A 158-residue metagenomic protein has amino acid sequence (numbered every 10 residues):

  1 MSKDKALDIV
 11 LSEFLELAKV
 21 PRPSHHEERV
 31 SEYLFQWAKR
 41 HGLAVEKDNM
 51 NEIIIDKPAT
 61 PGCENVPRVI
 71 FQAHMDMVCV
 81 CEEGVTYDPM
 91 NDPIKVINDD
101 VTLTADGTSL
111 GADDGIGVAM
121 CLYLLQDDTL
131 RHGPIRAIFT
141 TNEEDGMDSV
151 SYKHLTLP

Functional and structural regions predicted by a protein language model:
S2-V101: Acidic/His- and Gly-rich active-site-bordering loop/insert found across diverse amide/peptide-bond hydrolases
D4, S151-Y152: Intrinsically disordered, low-complexity boundary segments flanking structured domains
P21, K153-P158: Conserved small/polar residues in nucleotide/adenosyl-binding loops
E28, S149-V150: Conserved strand-to-helix beginnings and helix N-cap segments that scaffold or border functional pockets
I55, D145-M147: Generic structural signal for helix capping and beta-alpha/helix-loop junctions
C63-P134, F139, E144, S151: Active-site metal-coordination/substrate-binding segment of hydrolases, especially metallo-dependent peptidases
